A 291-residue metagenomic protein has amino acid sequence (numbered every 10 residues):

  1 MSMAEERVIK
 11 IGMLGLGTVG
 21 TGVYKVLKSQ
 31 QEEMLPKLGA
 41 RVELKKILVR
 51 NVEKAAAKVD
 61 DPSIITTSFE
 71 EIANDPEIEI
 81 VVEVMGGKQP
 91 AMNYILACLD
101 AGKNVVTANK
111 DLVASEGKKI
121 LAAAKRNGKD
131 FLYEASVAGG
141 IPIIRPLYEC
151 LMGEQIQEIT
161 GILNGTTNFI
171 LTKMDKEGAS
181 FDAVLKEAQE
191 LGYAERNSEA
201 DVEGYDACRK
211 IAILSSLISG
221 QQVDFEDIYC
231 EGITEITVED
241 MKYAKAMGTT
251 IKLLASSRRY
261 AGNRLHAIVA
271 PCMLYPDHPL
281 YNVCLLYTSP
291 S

Functional and structural regions predicted by a protein language model:
S2-A101: N-terminal glycine-/serine-/threonine-rich beta1-alpha1-beta2 phosphate-ribose binding loop of Rossmann-like
R50-V52, K110-L112, K118, S136-A138: Short, ordered loop/turn segments at secondary-structure junctions
V82-E83, V105-A108, F131-E134, E158: Short catalytic-loop micro-motif centered on adjacent basic/acidic residues
L99-S115: ADP-ribose/adenylate-binding Rossmann-like module
K110-F131: Rossmann-fold NAD(P)-binding glycine/threonine-rich loop
L132-A194, Y205-D206: Rossmann-like NAD(P)H-binding beta-loop-alpha module
V184-Y281, L286: Substrate-binding/catalytic subdomain of NAD(P)-dependent oxidoreductase enzymes
Y287-S291: Conserved small/polar residues in nucleotide/adenosyl-binding loops
